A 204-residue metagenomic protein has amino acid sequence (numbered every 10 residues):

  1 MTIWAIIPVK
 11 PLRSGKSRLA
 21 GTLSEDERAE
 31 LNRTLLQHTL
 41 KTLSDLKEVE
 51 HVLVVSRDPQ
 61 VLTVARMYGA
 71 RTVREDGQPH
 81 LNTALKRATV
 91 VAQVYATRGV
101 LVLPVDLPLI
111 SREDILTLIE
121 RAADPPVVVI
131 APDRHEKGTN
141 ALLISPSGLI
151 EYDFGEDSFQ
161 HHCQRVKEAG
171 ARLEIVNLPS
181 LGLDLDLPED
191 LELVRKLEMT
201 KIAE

Functional and structural regions predicted by a protein language model:
M1-L19: N-terminal nucleotide-binding beta1-loop-alpha1 segment
W4-I7, L36, H51-V52: Hydrophobic targeting segments
N32-E48: A short, N-terminal amphipathic alpha-helix
K47-T72: Acidic donor-binding segment of Leloir-type glycosyltransferases
R66-G99, S158: Short phosphate-binding loop-to-helix
L101-L103: Short aromatic-hydrophobic micro-motifs that form the base-stacking/packing surface for donor nucleotide recognition
I110-E136: Conserved donor-nucleotide/metal-binding helix-loop-beta segment in metal-dependent transferases, i.e., the alpha-helix
D157-F159, Q164-E204: Conserved alpha/beta core of the MobA/IspD/sugar-nucleotide pyrophosphorylase nucleotidyltransferase superfamily
